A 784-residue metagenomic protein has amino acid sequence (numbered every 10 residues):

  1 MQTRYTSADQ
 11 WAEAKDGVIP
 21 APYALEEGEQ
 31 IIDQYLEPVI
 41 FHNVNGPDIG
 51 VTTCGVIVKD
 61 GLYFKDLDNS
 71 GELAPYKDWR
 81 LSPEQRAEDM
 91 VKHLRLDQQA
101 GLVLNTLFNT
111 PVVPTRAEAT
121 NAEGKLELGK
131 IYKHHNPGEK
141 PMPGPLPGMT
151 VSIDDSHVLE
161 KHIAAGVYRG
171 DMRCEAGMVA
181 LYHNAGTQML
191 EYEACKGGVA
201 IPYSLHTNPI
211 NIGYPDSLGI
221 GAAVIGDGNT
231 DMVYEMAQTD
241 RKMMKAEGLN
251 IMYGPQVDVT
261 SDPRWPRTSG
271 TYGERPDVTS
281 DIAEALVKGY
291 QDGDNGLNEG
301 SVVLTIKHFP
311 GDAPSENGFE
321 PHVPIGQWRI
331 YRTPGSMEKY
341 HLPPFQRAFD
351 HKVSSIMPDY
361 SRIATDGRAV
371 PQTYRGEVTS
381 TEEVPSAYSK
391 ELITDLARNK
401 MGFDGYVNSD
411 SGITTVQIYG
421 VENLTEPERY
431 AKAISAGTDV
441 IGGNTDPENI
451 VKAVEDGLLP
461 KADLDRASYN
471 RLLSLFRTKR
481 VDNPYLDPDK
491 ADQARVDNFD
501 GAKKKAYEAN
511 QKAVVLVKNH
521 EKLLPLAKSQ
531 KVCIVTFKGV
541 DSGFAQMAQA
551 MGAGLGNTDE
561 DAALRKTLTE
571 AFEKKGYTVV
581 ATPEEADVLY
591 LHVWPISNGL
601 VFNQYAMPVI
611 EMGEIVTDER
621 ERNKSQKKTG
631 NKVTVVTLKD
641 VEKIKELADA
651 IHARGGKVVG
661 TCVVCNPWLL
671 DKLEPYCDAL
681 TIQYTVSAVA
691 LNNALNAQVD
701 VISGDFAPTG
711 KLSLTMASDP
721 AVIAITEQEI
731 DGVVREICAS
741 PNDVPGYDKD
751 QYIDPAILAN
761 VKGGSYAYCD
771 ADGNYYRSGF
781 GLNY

Functional and structural regions predicted by a protein language model:
M1-G61, D66-L67, N121-S152, K242 (+6 more regions): C-terminal non-catalytic regions of proteins with extracellular/luminal or membrane-system context
Q2-A223, Y234, K245, M252-Y253 (+2 more regions): N-terminal hydrophobic targeting/anchoring segments and the immediately downstream early-domain regions of hydrolases
L104-T106, A164-Y168, I201-T207, I251-P255 (+5 more regions): Hydrophobic faces of well-ordered beta-strands that scaffold small-molecule active sites in alpha/beta enzyme cores
K133, E175-S217, D240-T260, T279-N317 (+1 more regions): Glycine-rich, aromatic-flanked loop segments that form ligand/cofactor-binding clefts across common enzyme folds
G166, G170-G177, D216-V233, P263-I282 (+7 more regions): Glycine-rich tight-turn/loop motif centered on a GG-T
M178-V179, Q188-K196, D277-G443, P447-K452 (+2 more regions): Second-shell residues forming the walls of enzyme active-site clefts
V199-I201, G402-G405, T438, A650-V658 (+1 more regions): A short helix->loop->beta-strand "cap" motif at the edges of active sites that frequently abuts
V454, A462-L464, S468, L473-V515: Helix-enriched interaction subdomains in cytosolic or periplasmic regions, typified by TIR/SEFIR signaling/NADase cores
